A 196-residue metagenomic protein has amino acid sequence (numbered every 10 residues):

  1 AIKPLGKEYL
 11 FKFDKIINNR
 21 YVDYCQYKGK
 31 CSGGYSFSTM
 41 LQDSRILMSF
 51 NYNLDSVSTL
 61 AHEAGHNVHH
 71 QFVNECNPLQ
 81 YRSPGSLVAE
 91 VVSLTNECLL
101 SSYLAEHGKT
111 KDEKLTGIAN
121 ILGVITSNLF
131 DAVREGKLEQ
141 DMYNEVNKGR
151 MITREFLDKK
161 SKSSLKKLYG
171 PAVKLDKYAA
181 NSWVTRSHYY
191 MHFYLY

Functional and structural regions predicted by a protein language model:
A1-Y196: Cation-handling catalytic/transport regions enriched in His/Asp/Glu
